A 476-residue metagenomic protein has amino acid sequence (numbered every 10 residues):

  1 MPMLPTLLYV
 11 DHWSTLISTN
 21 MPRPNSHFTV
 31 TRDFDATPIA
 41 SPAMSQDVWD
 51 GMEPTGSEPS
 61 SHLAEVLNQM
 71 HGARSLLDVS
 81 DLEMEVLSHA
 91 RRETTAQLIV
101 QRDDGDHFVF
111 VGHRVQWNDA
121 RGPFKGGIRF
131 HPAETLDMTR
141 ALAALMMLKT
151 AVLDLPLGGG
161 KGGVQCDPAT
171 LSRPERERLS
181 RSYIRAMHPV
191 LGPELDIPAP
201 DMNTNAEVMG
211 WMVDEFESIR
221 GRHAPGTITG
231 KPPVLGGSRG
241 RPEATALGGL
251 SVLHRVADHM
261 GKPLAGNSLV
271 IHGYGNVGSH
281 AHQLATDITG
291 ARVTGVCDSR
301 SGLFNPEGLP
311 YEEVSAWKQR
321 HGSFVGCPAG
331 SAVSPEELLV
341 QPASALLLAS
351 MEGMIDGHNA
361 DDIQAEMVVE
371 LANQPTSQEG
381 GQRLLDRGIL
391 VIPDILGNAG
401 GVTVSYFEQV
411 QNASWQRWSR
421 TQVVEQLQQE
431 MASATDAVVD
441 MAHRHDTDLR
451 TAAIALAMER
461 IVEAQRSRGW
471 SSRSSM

Functional and structural regions predicted by a protein language model:
G56-Q97: Short, Gly/Pro- and small/polar-rich lid/capping loops
P59-S60, V256-A257, D362, E366-M476: Adenosine-phosphate binding glycine-rich loop
A96-P168: Glycine-rich, N-terminal phosphate-binding loop and its surrounding beta-alpha-beta segment
H131, T150-A265: Glycine/serine-rich phosphate-binding loop and adjoining beta1-alpha1 elements at the start of nucleotide-handling
G240-E243, L247-V340: Glycine-rich phosphate/diphosphate-binding loop of Rossmann-like nucleotide-binding domains
S301-V391: Rossmann-like adenosine-cofactor binding region
